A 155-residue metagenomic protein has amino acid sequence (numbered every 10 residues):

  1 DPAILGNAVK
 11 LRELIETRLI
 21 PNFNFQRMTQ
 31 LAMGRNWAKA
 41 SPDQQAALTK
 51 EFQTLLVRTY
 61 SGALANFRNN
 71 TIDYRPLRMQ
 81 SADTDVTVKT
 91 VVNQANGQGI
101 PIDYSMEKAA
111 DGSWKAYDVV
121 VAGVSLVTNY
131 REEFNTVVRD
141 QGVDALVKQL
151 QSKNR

Functional and structural regions predicted by a protein language model:
D1-Y60: Early exported N-terminus immediately downstream of N-terminal targeting peptides
P2, G6, K10, K39-D43 (+6 more regions): Surface-exposed, polar/charged faces of alpha-helical domains in mature secreted/periplasmic/lumenal proteins
N24, Q53, Y60, Q98 (+2 more regions): Amphipathic alpha-helical protein-protein interaction surfaces
W37, T54-L55, M79-Q80, Q94-A95 (+1 more regions): Solvent-exposed loop/turn segments at secondary-structure junctions within structured extracellular/periplasmic domains
R58-I100, K153-R155: Surface-exposed, charged secondary-structure patches
G99-T128: Short beta-strand edge/turn micro-motifs at domain boundaries
D118-R155: Low-complexity, intrinsically disordered terminal/linker segments enriched in charged and Gly/Pro repeats
